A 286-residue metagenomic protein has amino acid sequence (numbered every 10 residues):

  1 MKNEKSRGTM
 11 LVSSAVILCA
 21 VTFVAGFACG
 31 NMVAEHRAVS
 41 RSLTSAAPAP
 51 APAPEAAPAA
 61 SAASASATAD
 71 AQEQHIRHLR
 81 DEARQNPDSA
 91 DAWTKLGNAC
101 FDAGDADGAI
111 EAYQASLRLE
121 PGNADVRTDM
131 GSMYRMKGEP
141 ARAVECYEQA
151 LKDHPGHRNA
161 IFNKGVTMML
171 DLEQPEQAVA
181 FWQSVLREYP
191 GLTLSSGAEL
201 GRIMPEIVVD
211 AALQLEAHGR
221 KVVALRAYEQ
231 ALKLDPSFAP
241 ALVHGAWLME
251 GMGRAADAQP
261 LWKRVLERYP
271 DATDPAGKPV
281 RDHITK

Functional and structural regions predicted by a protein language model:
M1-H78, R158-F162, L172-S196: Long, contiguous interaction/recruitment modules in multidomain scaffold/adaptor proteins
D81-E82, A115-S116, Q149-A150, S184-V185 (+2 more regions): Canonical positions in the second alpha-helix
Q85, L119, D153-H154, E188-Y189 (+2 more regions): Structural marker of alpha-solenoid helical repeat scaffolds
A92, V126, M133, A160 (+4 more regions): TPR alpha-solenoid repeat register
K95, D129, N163-K164, D210 (+3 more regions): Canonical tetratricopeptide repeat
F101, T128, S132-R135, M169-L170 (+2 more regions): Position-specific recognition of the canonical hydrophobic site in helix A of tetratricopeptide repeat
